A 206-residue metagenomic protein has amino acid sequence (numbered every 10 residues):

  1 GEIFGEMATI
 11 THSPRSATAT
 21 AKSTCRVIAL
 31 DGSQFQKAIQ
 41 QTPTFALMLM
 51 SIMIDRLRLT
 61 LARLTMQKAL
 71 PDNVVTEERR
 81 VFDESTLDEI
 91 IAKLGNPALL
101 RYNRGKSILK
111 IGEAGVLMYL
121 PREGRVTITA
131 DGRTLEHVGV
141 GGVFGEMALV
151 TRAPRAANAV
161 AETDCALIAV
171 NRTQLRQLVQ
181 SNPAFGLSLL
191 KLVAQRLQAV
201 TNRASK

Functional and structural regions predicted by a protein language model:
E2-K206: Cytosolic regulatory regions built on CNB/CRP/Popeye-like sensor folds
